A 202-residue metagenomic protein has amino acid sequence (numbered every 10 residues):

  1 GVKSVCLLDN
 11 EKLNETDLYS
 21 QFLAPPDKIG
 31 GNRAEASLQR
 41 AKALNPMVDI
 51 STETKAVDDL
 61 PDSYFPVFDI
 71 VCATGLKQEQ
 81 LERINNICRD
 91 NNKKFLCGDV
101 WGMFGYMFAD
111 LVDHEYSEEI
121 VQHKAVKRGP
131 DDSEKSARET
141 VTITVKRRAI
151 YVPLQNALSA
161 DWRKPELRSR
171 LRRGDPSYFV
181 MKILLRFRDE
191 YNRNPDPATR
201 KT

Functional and structural regions predicted by a protein language model:
G1-T202: Adenine nucleotide-associated cytosolic modules
